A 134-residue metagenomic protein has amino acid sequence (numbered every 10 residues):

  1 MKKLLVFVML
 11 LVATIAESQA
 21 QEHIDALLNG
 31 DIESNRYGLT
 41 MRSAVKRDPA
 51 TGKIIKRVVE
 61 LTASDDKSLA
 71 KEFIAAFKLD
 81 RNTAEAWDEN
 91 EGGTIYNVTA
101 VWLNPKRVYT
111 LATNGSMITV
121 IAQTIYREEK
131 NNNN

Functional and structural regions predicted by a protein language model:
M1-I24: Bacterial Sec-dependent N-terminal signal peptides
I15, S34-N35, D80, A84: Short secondary-structure junctions and interdomain/linker hinges
Q21, K67, L79, P105-K106: Generic structural signal for short, solvent-exposed loop/turn connectors between secondary structure elements
E22-S34, N131-N134: Flexible, processing/modification-adjacent segments and terminal tails in exported/periplasmic/extracellular proteins
N29-V59: N-terminal targeting signals for Sec/Tat export/insertion, comprising classic cleavable signal peptides
P49-Y96: Mature extracytoplasmic domains of secretory-pathway proteins
R81-N134: Surface-exposed, polar helix/loop patches in the mature regions of secreted/periplasmic/lumenal proteins that form
